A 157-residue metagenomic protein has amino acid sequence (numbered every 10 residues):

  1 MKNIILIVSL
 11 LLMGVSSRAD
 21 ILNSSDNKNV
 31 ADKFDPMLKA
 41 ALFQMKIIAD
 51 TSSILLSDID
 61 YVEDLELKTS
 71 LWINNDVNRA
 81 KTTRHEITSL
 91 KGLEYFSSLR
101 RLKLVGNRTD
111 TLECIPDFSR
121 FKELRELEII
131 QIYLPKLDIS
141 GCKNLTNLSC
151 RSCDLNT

Functional and structural regions predicted by a protein language model:
I4-M13: Sec-dependent N-terminal signal peptides
L10, L56-D58, R151: Sterically constrained small-residue positions within well-ordered secondary structures of folded domains
G14-R108, D117-K122, E126, Q131 (+1 more regions): N-terminal capping/linker segments that flank leucine-rich repeat
A40, D154-T157: Short intrinsically disordered, low-complexity coil segments enriched in acidic
T88, D110-E113, P135, N156: Leucine-rich repeat
I115-F118, Q131-L134, D138, C153: Leucine-rich repeat
I139-S140, N144-C150, T157: A detector of tandem-repeat and repeat-rich interaction/domain scaffolds
